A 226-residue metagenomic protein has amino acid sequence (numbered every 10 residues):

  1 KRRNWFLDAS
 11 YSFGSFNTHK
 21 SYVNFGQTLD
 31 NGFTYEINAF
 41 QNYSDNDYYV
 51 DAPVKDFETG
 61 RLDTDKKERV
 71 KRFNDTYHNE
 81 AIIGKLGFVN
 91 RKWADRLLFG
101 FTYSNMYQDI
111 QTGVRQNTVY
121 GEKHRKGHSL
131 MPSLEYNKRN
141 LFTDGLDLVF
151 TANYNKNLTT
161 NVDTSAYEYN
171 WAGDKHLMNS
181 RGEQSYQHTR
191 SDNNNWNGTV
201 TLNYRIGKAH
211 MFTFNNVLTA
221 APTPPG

Functional and structural regions predicted by a protein language model:
K1-S10, F101, N105-M131: Conserved, well-structured beta-alpha core segment at the onset of a catalytic domain
R3-T28, A39, V70-Y77: Short strand-turn segments of transmembrane beta-barrel domains in outer membranes, especially the first one or two
N4, T18-Y22, T34, A81-I83 (+3 more regions): Transmembrane beta-barrel architecture of outer membranes
W5-D8, D63-V70, V114-Y120, M131-P132 (+2 more regions): Extracytoplasmic loops and strand-loop junctions of Gram-negative outer membrane beta-barrel proteins
F13-S15, T28, N74-H78, G121-H128 (+1 more regions): Replace "Gram-negative outer membrane beta-barrel proteins" with "bacterial and organellar outer membrane beta-barrel
V23-N24, Y48-D56, D109-N117, N161-Y169 (+1 more regions): Outer-membrane beta-barrel translocator domains and adjoining extracellular loop/strand segments of Gram-negative
L29-R115: Periplasmic-side early beta-strands and strand-to-turn transitions of outer-membrane beta-barrels
I83-M106, R125-G226: Face-selective signature of the C-terminal outer-membrane beta-barrel domain
